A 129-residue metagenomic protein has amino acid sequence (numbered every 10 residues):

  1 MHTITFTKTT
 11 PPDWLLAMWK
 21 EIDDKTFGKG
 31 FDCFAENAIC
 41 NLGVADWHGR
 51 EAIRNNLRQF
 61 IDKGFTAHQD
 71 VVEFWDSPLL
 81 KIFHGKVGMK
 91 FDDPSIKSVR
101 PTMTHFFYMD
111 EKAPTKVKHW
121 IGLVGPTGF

Functional and structural regions predicted by a protein language model:
M1-G28, D32-C33: Short, low-complexity N-terminal intrinsically disordered segments enriched in polar/charged residues
H2, C33, N37-H48, F60-K63: A short gly/proline-enriched turn/hairpin at secondary-structure junctions
H2-T5, N55-F129: A beta-strand edge to alpha-helix "cap/lid" segment located at domain peripheries
T9, W47, K97-S98: Non-catalytic, surface-exposed connector residues within folded enzymatic/regulatory domains
P12-L15, F27, F31, A38-I39 (+2 more regions): A structure-centric feature marking long, well-folded core domains of fungal metabolic enzymes and membrane transporters
L16-W19, R54, R58: Solvent-exposed, non-membrane alpha-helical residues enriched in polar/charged side chains
